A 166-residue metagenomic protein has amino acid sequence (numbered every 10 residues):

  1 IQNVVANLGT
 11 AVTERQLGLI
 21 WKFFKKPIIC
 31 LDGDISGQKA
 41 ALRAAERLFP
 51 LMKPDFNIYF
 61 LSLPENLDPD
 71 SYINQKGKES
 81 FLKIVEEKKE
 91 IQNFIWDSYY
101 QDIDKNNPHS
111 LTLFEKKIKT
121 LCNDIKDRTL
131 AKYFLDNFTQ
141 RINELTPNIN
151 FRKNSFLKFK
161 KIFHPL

Functional and structural regions predicted by a protein language model:
I1-Q2, F23: Alpha-helix C-terminal capping segments
Q2-G9: Short hydrophobic/aromatic-enriched beta-strand-loop microsegments
A11-P27, L31-L166: A charged alpha-helical hairpin associated with nucleic-acid processing machineries
